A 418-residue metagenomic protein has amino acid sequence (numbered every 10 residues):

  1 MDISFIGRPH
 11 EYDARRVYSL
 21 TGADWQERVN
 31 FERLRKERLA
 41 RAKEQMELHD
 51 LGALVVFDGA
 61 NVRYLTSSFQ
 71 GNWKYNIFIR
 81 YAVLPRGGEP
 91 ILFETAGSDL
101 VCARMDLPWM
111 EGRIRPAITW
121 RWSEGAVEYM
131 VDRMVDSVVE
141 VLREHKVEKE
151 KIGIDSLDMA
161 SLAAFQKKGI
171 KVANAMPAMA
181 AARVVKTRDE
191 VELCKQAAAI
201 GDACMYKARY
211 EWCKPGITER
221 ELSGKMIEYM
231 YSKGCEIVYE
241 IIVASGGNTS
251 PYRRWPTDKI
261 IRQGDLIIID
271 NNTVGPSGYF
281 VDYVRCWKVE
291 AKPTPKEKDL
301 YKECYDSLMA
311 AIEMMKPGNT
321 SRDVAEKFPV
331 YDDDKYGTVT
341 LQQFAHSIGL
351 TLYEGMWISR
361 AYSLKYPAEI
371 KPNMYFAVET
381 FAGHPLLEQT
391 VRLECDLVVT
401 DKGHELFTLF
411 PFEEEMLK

Functional and structural regions predicted by a protein language model:
M1-K418: Active-site neighborhoods and metal-handling regions in enzymes and metal-associated proteins
